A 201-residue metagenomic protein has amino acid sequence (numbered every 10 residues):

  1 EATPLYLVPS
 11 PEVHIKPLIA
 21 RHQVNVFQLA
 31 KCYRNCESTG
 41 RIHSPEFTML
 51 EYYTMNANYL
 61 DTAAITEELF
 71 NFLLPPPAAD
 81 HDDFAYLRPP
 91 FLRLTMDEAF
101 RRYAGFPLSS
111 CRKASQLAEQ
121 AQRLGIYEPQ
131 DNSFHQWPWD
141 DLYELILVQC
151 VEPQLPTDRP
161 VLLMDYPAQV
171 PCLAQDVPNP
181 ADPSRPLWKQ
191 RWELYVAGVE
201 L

Functional and structural regions predicted by a protein language model:
E1-F72, R93-L201: A translation/RNA-centric and nucleic-acid-associated enzymatic feature enriched in Class II aminoacyl-tRNA synthetases
P77-P89: Short, glycine/acidic-rich hinge or "gate" loops at secondary-structure transitions that mediate conformational
